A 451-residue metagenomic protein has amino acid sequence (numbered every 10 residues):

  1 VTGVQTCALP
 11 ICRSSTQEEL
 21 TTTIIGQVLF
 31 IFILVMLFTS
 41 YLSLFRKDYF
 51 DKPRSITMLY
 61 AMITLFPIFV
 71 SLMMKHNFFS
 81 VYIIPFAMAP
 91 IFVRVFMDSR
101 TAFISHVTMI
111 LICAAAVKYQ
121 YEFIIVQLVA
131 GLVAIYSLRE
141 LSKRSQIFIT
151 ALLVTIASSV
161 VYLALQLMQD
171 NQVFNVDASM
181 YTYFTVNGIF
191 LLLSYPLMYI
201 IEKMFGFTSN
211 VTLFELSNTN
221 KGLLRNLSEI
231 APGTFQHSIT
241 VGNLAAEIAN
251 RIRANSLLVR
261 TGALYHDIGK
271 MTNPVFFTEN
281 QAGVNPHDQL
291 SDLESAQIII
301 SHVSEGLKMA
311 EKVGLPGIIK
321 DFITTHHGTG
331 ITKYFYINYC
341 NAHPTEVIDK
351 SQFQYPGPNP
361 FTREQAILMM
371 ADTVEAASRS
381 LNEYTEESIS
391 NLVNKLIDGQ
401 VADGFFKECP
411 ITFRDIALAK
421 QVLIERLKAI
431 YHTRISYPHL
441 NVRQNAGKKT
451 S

Functional and structural regions predicted by a protein language model:
T2-L9: Short, small-residue-biased leader/transition segments that mark boundaries at the very start of proteins
I11-L34, R46-P53: Cytosolic-side membrane-insertion boundary helix
F32-I33, G188, L192, Q365: Residue-level signal for the membrane-embedded core of alpha-helical transmembrane segments, especially mid-helix
S43-F235: Generic detector of multi-pass transmembrane helix bundles and their immediately adjacent loops in polytopic membrane
I91, V95, I110-A114, G131-Y136 (+17 more regions): Generic, well-ordered alpha-helical scaffold segments in large soluble proteins
V173-Y183, F190-F205, S209-L258, L290-L293 (+5 more regions): Long, compositionally biased intrinsically disordered regions
G222-E386, G399-D403: Divalent metal-dependent catalytic cores for phosphoryl transfer on phosphate-bearing substrates
